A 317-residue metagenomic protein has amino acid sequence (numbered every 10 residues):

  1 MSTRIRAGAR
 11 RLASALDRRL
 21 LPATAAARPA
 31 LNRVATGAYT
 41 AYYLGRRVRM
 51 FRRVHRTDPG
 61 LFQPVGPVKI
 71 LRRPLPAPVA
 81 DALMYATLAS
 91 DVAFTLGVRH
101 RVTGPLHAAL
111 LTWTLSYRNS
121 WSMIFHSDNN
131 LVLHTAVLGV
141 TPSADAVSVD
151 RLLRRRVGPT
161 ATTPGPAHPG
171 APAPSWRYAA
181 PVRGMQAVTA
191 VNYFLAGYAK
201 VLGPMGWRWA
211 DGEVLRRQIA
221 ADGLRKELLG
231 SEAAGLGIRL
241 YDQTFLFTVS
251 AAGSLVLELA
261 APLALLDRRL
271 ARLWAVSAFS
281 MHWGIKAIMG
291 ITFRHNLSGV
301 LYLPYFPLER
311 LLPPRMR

Functional and structural regions predicted by a protein language model:
M1-R317: Alpha-helical membrane-anchoring segments
